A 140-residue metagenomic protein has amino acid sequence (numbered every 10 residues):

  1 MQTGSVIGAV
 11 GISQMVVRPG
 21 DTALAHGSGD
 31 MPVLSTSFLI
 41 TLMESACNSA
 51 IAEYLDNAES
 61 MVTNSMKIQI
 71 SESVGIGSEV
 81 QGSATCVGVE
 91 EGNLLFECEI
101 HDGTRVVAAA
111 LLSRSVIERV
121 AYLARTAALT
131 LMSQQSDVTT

Functional and structural regions predicted by a protein language model:
Q2-S35: Catalytic strand-loop segment that frames the active site of acyl-thioester-processing enzymes
Q14-R18, Q69, L111-S115: Generic structural detector for well-ordered beta-strands
D30-F38, L95, I117: Residues at secondary-structure transition points
N48-Q81: Hydrophobic beta-strand-centered segment that forms part of the acyl-chain substrate-binding groove
G75-I76, C86-T140: HotDog/MaoC-like acyl-thioester-processing domains
